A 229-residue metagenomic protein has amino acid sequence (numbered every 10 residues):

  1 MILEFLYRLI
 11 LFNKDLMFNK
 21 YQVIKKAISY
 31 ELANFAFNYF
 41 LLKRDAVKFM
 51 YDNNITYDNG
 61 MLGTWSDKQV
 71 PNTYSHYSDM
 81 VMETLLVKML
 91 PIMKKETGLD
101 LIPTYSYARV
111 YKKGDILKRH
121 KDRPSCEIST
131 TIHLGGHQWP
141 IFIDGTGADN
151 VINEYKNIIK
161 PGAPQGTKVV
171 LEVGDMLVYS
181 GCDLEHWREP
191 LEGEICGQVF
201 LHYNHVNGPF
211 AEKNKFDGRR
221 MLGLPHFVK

Functional and structural regions predicted by a protein language model:
I2-T97: Non-heme Fe(II)/2-oxoglutarate
G98-Y107: A short coil-to-beta-strand element that immediately follows conserved catalytic motifs
V110: Conserved active-site beta-strand element of glycosyltransferases/polysaccharide synthases
K113-D183, W187, I195-Q198, V206-N214 (+1 more regions): Catalytic core of non-heme Fe(II) oxygenases with the double-stranded beta-helix
G218-K229: C-terminal helix/juxtamembrane-tail motif
